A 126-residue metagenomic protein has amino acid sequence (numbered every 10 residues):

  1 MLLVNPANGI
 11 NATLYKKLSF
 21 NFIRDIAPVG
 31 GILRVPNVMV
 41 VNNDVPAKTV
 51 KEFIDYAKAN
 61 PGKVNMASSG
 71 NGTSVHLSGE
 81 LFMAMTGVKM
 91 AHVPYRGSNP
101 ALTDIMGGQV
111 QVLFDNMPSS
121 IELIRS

Functional and structural regions predicted by a protein language model:
M1-L2, N60-V64, V88, M106-D115: Alpha-to-beta junction loops
L3-N8, S98, D115-S120: Beta->alpha turn/N-cap motifs
V4, I32, L123: Conserved catalytic core of Hanks-type protein kinase domains
N8-P100: Hinge/capping helix and adjacent helix->loop/strand transition within the periplasmic-binding protein
T49, P94, G108-Q109, N116: Conserved functional loop/turn residues at catalytic and ligand-binding sites
L81-M85, N99-Q109, P118-S126: Short helices/loops that flank or line small-molecule/ion binding pockets
